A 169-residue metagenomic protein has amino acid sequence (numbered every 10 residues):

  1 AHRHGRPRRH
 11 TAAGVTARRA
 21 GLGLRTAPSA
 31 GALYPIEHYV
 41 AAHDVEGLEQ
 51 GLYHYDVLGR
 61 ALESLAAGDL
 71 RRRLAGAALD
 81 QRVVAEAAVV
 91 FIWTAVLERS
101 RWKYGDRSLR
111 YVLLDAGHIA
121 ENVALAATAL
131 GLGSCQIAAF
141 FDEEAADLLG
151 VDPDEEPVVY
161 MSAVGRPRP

Functional and structural regions predicted by a protein language model:
A1-E86: N-terminal amphipathic, basic helical "cap/leader" segment at the start of enzyme domains
P7-T11, A127, P153, R166: A generic secondary-structure signal for well-formed alpha-helical elements
A17-G21, P28, F140-G150: Beta-rich nucleic-acid/ligand-interaction surfaces
H38, F91, L97-S100, Y104-D147: Small-aliphatic-rich amphipathic alpha-helix that forms the alpha element of a beta-alpha
H43-V45, V96, P167: Solvent-exposed coil/turn segments that connect beta secondary-structure elements in extracytoplasmic/periplasmic
L52-H54, V90-I92, M161-A163: Conserved hydrophobic/aromatic beta-strand scaffold that supports enzyme active sites
L149-P169: A glycine-rich helix N-cap at a beta->alpha junction
